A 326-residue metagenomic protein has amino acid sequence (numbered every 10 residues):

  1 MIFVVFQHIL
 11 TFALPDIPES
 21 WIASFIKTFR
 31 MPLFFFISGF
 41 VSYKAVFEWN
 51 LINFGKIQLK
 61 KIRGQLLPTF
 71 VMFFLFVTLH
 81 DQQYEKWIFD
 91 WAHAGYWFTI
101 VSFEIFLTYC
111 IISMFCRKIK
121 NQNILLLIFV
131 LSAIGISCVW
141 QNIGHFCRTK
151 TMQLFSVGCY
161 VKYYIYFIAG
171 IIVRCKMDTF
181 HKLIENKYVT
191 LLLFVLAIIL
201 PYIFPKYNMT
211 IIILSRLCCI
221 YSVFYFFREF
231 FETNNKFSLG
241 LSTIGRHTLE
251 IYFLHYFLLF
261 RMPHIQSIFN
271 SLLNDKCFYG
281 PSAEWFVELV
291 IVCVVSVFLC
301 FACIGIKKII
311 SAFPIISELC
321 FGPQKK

Functional and structural regions predicted by a protein language model:
M1-K326: Alpha-helical transmembrane segments and their immediate juxtamembrane cytosolic regions
